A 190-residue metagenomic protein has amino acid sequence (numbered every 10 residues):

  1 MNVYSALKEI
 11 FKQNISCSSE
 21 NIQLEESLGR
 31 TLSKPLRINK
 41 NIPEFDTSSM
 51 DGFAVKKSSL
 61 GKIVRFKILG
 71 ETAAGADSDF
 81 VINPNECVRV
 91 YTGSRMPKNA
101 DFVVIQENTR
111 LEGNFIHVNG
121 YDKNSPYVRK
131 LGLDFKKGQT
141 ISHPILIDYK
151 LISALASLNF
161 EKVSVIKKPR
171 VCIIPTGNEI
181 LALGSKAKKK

Functional and structural regions predicted by a protein language model:
M1-R65, K130: Short, low-complexity N-terminal leaders and the immediately following helix N-cap/first helix
A54-K190: Short, glycine/charged-enriched hinge/interface segments at domain edges or termini
